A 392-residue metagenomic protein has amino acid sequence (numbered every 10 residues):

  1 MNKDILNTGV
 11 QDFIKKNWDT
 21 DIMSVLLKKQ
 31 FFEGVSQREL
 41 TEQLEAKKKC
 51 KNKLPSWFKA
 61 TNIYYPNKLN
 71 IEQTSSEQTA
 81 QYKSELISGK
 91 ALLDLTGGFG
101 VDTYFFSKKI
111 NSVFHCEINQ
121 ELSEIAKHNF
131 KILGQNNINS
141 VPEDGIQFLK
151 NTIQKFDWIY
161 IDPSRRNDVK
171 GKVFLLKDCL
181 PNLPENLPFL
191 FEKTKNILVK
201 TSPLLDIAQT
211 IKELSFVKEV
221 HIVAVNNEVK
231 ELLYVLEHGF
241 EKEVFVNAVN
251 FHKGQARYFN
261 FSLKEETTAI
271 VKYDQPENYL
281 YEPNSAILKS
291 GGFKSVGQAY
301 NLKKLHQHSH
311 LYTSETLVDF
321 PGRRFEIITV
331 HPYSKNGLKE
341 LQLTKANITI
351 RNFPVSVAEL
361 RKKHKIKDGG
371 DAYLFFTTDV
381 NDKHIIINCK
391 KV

Functional and structural regions predicted by a protein language model:
M1-V392: SAM-dependent transferase fold signal centered on methyltransferase-like domains, encompassing both Class I
